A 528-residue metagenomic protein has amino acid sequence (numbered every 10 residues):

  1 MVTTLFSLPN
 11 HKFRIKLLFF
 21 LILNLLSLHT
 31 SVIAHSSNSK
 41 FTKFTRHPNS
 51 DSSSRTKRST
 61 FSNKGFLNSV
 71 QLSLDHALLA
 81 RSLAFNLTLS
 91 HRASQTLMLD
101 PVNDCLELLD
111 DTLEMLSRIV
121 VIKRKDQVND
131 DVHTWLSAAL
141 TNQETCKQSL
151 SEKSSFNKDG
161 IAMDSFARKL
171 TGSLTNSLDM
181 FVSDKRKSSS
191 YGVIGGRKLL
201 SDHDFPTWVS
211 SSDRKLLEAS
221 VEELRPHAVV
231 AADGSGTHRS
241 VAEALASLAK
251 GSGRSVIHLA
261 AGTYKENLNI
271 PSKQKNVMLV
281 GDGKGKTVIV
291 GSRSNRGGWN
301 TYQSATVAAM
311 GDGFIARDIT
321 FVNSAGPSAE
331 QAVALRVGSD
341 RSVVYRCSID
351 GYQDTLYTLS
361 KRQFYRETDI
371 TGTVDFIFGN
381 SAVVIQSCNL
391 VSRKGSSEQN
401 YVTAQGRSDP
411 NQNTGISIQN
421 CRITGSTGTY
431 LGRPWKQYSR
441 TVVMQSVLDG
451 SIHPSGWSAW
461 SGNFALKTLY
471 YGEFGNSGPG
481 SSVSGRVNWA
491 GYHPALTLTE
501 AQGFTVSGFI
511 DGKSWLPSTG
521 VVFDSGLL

Functional and structural regions predicted by a protein language model:
M1-N10: N-terminal secretory signal peptides that target proteins for export/translocation
V2-T3, S27-S39, E152, F156-L528: Sequence-level preference for short, compositionally simple segments enriched in small aliphatic or small polar residues
K12-S31: Cleavable N-terminal signal peptides of Sec/SRP-targeted secreted and luminal proteins
I15-L17, K64-L67, D130, M163-R168: Transmembrane alpha-helices of multi-pass eukaryotic membrane proteins
S37-D51: Short N-terminal segments immediately surrounding and downstream of signal-peptide cleavage
T56-Q143: Extended, amphipathic alpha-helical segments that serve as helical scaffolds
V70, L109, Q127, D131-Q143 (+2 more regions): Phosphate-/polyanion-interacting regions in eukaryotic proteins
R81-A84, T88, L116, V120-R124 (+2 more regions): Long, hydrophobic, amphipathic alpha-helical segments used as structural scaffolds
